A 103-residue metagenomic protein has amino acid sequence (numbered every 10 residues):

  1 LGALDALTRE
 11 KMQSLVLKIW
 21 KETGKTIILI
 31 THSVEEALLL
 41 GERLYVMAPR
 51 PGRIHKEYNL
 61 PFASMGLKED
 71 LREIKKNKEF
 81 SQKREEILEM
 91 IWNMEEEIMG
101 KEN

Functional and structural regions predicted by a protein language model:
G2-A6: ABC ATPase nucleotide-binding domain "signature" loop
R9-T23: Helical segment within the ABC ATPase nucleotide-binding domain
V16, H32-E35: The feature captures the ABC ATPase H-loop/switch
G24-I30: Conserved H-loop
L39-V46: Conserved catalytic segment of ABC-fold P-loop ATPases
M47-K83: Conserved beta-strand-loop-alpha-helix hinge in the C-terminal portion of ABC ATPase nucleotide-binding domains
E96-N103: ABC-family P-loop ATPase nucleotide-binding domain
